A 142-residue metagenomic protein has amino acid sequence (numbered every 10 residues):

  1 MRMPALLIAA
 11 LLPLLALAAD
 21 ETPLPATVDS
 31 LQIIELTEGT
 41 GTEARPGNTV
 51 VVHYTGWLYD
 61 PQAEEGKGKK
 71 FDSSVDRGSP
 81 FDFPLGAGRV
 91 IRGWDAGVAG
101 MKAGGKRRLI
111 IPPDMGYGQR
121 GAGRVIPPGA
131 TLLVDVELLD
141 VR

Functional and structural regions predicted by a protein language model:
R2-R142: Cross-family detector of peptidyl-prolyl cis-trans isomerase
